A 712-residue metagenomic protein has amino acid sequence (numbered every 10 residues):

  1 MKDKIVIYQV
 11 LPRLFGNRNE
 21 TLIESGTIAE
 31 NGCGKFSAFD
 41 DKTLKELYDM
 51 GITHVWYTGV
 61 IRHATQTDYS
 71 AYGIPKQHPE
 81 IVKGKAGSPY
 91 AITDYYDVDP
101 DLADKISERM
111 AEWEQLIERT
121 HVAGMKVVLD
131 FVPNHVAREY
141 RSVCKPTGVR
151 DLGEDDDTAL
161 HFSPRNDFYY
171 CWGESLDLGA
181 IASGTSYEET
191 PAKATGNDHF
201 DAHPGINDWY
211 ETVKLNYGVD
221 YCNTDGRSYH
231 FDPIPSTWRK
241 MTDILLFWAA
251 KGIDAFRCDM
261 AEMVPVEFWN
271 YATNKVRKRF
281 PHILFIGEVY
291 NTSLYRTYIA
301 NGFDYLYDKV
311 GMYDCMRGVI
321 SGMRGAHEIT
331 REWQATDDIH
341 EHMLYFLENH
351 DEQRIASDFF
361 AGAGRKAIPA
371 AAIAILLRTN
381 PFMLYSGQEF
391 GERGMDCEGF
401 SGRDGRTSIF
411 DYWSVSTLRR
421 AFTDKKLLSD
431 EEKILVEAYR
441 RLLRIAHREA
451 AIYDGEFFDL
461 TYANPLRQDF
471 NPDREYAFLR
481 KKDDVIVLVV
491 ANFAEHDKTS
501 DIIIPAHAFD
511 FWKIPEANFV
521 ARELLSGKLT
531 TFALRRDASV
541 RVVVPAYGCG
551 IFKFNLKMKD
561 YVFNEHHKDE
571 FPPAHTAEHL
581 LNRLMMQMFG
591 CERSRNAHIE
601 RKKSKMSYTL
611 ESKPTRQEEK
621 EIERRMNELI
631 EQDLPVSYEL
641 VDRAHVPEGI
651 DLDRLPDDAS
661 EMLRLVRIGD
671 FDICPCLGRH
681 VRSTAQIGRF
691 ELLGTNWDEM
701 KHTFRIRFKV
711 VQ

Functional and structural regions predicted by a protein language model:
M1-K126, N134-V136, R141-K145, V149-S163 (+5 more regions): N-terminal structural segment of carbohydrate-active enzymes
K2-D3, I7, L11, A91 (+9 more regions): Alpha-amylase-like alpha-glycosidases and glucanotransferases acting on alpha-linked glucans and related
P12-L14, I61, D99-L102, P133-H135 (+8 more regions): Short, flexible loop/turn elements at secondary-structure junctions
R18, T27, T65, E80 (+4 more regions): Loop/helix patches that line or flank the sugar-binding groove of alpha-linked glycan CAZymes
H54-G59, V127-F131, R257-C258, L384-G387: Short beta-strand segments at enzyme active-site cores
N518-D537: Solvent-exposed beta-strand/loop surfaces of large extracellular or lumenal domains
M558-Q712: Active-/binding-site microenvironments in catalytic and ligand-binding cores
